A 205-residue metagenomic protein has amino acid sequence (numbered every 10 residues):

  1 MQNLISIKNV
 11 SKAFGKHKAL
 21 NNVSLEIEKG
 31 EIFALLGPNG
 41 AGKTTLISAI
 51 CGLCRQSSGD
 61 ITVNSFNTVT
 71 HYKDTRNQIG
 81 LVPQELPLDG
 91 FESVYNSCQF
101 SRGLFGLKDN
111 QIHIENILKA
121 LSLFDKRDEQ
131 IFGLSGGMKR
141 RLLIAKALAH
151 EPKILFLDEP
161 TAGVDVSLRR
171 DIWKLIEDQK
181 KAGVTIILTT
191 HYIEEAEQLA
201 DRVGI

Functional and structural regions predicted by a protein language model:
C51: Helix-to-loop junction immediately C-terminal to a conserved catalytic motif
G59-T70, D74-T75: Conserved ABC transporter NBD signature motif
Q99, G103-K126: Conserved ABC ATPase "signature" region
A149-K153: A short, proline-enriched helix->beta-strand linker immediately N-terminal to the Walker B motif in ABC-type P-loop
L155-D158: Catalytic Walker B motif of ABC-type/P-loop ATPase nucleotide-binding domains
R169-A182: Helical segment within the ABC ATPase nucleotide-binding domain
